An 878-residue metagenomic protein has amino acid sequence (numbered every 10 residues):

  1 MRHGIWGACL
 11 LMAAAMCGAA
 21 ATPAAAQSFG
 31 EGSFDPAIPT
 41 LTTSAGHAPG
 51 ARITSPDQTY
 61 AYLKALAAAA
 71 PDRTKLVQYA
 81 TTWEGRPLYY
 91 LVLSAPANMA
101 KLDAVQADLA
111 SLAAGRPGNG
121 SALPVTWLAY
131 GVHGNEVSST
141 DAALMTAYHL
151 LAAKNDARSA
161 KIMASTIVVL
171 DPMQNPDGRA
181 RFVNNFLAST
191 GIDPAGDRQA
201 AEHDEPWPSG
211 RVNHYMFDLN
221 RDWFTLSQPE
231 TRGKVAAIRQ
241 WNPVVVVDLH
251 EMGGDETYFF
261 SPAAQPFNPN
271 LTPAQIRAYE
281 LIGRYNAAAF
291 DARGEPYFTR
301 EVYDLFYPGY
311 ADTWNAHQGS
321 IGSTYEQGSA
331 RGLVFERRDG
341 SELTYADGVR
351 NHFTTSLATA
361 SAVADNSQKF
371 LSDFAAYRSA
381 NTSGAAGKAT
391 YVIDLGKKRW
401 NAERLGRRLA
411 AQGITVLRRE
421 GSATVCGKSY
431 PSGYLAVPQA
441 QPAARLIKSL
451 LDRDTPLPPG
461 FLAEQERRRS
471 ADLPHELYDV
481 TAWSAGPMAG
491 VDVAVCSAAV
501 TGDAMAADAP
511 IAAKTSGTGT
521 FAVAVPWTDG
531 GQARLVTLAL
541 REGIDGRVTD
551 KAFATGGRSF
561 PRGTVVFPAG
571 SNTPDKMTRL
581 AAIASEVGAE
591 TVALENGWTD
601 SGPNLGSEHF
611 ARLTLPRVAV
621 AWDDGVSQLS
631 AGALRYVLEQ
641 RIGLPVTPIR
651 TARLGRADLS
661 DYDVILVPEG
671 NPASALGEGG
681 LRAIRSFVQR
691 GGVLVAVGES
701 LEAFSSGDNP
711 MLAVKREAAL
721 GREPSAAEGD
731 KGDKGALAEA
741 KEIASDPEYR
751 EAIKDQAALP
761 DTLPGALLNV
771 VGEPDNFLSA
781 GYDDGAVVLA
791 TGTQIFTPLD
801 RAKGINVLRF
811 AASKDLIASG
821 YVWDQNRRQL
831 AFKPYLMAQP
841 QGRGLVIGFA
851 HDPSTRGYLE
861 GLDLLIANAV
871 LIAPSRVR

Functional and structural regions predicted by a protein language model:
M1-I5: N-terminal secretory signal peptides that target proteins for export/translocation
G7-A19: Bacterial N-terminal signal peptides
A13, P23-A24, R221: Cleavable N-terminal signal peptides
A19-S28: Boundary at the C-terminal end of the N-terminal hydrophobic targeting segment
Q27-I167, Y215, R221-D222, S227-G233 (+6 more regions): Intrinsic-disorder/low-complexity accessory segments
A147-L150, S165-S189, D193-P194: Carboxylate/His-rich catalytic cores and anion/metal-binding grooves
P172-P176, F186, L249-E256, S700-L701: Short, solvent-exposed turn/loop segments enriched in Gly/Ser/Thr/Pro and often Arg
R198-F217: Aromatic- and acidic-residue-enriched carbohydrate-binding clefts of CAZyme catalytic domains
